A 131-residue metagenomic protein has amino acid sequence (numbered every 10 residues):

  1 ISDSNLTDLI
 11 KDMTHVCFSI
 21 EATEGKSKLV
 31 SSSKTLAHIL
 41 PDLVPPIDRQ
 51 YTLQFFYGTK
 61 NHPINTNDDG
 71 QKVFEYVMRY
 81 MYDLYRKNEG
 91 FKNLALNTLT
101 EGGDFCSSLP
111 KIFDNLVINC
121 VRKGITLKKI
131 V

Functional and structural regions predicted by a protein language model:
I1-S27: Helix-hairpin-helix/helix-loop-helix acidic hairpins
S4-T7, H38, D104: Short, solvent-exposed segments of well-ordered alpha helices
K11-T14, S33, R49, L53: Internal, well-ordered alpha-helical scaffold/interface segments that support domain packing or protein-protein contacts
E21-L43: Active-site beta-strand/loop microenvironment that shapes enzyme catalytic pockets
I47-V131: C-terminal accessory module of base-excision DNA glycosylases/AP lyases that mediates lesion recognition and DNA
